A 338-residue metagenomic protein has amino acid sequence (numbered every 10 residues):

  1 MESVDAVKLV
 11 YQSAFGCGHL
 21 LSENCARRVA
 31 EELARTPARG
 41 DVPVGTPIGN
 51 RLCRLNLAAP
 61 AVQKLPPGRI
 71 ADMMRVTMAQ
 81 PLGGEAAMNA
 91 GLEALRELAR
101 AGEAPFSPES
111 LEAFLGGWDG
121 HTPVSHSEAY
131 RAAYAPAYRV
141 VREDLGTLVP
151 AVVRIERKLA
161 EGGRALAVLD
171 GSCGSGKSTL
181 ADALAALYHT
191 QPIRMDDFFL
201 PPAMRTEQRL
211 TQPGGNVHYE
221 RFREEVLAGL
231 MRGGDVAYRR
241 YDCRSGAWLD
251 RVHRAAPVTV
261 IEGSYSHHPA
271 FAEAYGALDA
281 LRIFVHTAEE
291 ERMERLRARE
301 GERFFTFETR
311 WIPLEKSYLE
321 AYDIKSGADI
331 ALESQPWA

Functional and structural regions predicted by a protein language model:
M1-R131: Long, basic/Gly/Ser/Thr-rich N-terminal segments that mediate initial subcellular attachment or targeting
A133-L159: N-terminal pre-Walker A segment at the start of P-loop NTPase domains
G162-A167: Pre-Walker A (Motif I) flank of P-loop NTPase domains
S172: P-loop (Walker A) phosphate-binding loop of NTP-binding proteins
K177: Conserved lysine of the Walker
Q191-M195, L200-V252, V258-I261: Conserved nucleotide-sensing/catalytic segment adjacent to the nucleotide-binding pocket in NTP-handling enzymes
A247-R299: ATP-dependent NMP and nucleoside kinases share a basic, alpha-helical "lid"
